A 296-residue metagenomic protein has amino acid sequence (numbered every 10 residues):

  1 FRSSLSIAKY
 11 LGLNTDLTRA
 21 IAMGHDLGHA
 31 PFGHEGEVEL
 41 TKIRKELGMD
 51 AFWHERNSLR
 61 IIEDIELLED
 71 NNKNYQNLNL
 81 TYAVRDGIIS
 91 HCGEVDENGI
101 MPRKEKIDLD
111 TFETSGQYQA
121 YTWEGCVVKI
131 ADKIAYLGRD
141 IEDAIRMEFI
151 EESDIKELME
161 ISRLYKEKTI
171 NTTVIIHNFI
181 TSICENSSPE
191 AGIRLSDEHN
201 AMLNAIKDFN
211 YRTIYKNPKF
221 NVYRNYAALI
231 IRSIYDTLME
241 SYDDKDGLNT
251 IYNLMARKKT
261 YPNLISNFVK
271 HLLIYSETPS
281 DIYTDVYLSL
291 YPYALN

Functional and structural regions predicted by a protein language model:
F1-D16, A51-F52, R56-N57, I61-N296: Histidine-centered, transition-metal-coordinating active-site segments
R19-G24, G28, V127-A131: Short alpha-helix carrying the canonical HExxH Zn2+-binding catalytic motif
A20, P31-D50, I145-S153: Post-HEXXH active-site segment of zinc metalloproteases
M23-D26, T41, K45, Y211 (+1 more regions): A broad detector of the eukaryotic-type serine/threonine protein kinase catalytic domain
L27-F32, A135: Short active-site segment of divalent metal-dependent hydrolases/proteases that encodes the spacing between
